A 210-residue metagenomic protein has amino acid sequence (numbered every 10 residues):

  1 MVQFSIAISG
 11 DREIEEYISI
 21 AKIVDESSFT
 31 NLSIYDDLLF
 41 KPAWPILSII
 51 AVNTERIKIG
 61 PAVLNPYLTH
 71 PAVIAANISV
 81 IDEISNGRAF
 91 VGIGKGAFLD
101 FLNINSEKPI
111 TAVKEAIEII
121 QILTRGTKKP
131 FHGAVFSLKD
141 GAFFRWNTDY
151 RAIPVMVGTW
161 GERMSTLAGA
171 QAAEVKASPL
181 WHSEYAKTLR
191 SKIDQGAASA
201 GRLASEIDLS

Functional and structural regions predicted by a protein language model:
M1-S210: Active-site-adjacent structural elements that line small-molecule/cofactor binding pockets in enzymes
